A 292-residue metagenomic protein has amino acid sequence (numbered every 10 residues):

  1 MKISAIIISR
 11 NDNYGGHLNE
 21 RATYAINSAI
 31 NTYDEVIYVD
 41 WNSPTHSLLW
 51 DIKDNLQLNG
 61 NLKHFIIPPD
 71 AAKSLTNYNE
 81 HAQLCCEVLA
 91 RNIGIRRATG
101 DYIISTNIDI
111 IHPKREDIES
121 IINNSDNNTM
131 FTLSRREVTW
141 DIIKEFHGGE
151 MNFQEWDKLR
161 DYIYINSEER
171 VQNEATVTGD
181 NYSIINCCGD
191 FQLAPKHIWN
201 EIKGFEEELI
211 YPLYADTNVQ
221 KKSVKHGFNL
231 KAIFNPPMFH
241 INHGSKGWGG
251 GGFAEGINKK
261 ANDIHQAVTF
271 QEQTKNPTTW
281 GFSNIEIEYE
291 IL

Functional and structural regions predicted by a protein language model:
M1-N27: N-proximal low-complexity "stem/linker" segments adjacent to membrane-targeting elements
K2-I6, E35, N218: Cell-envelope/extracellular polymer assembly enzymes that use nucleotide-activated donors
Y33-P44, F65-P69: Short beta-strand/loop segment that forms part of the nucleotide-sugar
W41, T106-D109, E206: Active-site acidic Asp-centered loop
L48-R97: Active-site-proximal specificity loops/subdomain of glycosyltransferases
I95, P113-E207: Conserved catalytic core of nucleotide-sugar-dependent glycosyltransferases
G100-P113: Short beta-strand-to-loop acidic/aromatic patch adjacent to the donor-nucleotide binding site
D180-N181, N186-C188, E208-L292: C-terminal catalytic/acceptor-binding lobe
